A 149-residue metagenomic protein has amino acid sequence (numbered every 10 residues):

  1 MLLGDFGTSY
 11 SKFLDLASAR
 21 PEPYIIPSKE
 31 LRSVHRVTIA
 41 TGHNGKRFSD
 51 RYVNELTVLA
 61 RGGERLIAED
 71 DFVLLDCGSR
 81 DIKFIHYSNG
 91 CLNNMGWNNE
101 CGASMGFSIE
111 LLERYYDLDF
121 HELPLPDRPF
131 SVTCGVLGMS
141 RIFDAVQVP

Functional and structural regions predicted by a protein language model:
M1-R61, D71: N-terminal glycine/serine-rich phosphate-binding loop of ATP-dependent small-molecule kinases, especially carbohydrate
G7, V53, T57, G102-G106 (+2 more regions): Electropositive phosphate-/nucleotide-binding environments in soluble metabolic enzymes
T8, S79-I82, L112: Membrane-embedded alpha-helical core segments of multi-pass
D15-A19, H86-C91: Short acidic-glycine loop/turn motifs at beta-strand connectors
I39-H43, G78-S88, G135-S140: Acidic-glycine-rich active-site phosphate/pyrophosphate-binding loop
S49-G90: Conserved phosphate-binding catalytic cores of ATP/NTP-utilizing and phosphoryl-transfer enzymes
I67, D71, E113-Y116, V146-P149: Structural signal for hydrophobic packing residues in well-ordered secondary-structure cores of soluble enzyme domains
N89-M139, D144: Glycine-rich phosphate-binding loop plus the immediately following alpha-helix
